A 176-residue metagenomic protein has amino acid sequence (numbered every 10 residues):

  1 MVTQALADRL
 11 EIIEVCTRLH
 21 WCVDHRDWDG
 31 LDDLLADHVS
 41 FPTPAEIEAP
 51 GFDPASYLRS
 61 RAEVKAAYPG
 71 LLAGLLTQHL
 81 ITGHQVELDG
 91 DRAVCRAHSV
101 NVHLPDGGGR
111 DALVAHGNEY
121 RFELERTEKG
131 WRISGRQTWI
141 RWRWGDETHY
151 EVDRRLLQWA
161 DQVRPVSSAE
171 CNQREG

Functional and structural regions predicted by a protein language model:
M1-D37: Short, low-complexity N-terminal intrinsically disordered segments enriched in polar/charged residues
M1-E14, S40-E46, A66-A67, A97-H103 (+1 more regions): Hydrophobic, well-ordered secondary-structure segments that either form specific early membrane-associated helices used
V2-T3, G51-F52, G108: Short coil/turn segments at secondary-structure junctions
D8, I12, D24, Y57 (+2 more regions): Aromatic-acidic/polar surface patches that form glycan- and anion
W28-V100: A solvent-exposed, acidic/Ser-Thr-rich amphipathic alpha-helical stretch
A73-G176: A beta-strand edge to alpha-helix "cap/lid" segment located at domain peripheries
